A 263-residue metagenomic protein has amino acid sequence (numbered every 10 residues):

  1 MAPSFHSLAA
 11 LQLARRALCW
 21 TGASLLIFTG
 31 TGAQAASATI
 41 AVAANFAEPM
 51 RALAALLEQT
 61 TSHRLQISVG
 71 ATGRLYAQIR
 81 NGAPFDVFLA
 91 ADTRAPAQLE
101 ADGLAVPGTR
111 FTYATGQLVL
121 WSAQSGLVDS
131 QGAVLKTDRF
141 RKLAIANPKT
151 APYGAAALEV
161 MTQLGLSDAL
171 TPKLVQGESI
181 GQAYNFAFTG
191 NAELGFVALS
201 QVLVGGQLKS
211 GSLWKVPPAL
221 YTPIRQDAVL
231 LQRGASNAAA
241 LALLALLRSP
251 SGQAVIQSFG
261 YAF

Functional and structural regions predicted by a protein language model:
A2, L26-I27, V134-T137: Extended interaction regions within the primary functional domain
A2-L18, G32: Twin-arginine (Tat) signal peptide motif
P3, I27-T29, V42, A83 (+1 more regions): Intrinsic disorder/low-complexity signature
S4, Q12, I27, G195 (+1 more regions): Intrinsic disorder/low-structure terminal segments
A17-T29: Bacterial N-terminal signal peptides
A35-S62, Q66-V69, G73, A77-N81 (+4 more regions): Exported/periplasmic ABC-transporter solute-binding proteins
